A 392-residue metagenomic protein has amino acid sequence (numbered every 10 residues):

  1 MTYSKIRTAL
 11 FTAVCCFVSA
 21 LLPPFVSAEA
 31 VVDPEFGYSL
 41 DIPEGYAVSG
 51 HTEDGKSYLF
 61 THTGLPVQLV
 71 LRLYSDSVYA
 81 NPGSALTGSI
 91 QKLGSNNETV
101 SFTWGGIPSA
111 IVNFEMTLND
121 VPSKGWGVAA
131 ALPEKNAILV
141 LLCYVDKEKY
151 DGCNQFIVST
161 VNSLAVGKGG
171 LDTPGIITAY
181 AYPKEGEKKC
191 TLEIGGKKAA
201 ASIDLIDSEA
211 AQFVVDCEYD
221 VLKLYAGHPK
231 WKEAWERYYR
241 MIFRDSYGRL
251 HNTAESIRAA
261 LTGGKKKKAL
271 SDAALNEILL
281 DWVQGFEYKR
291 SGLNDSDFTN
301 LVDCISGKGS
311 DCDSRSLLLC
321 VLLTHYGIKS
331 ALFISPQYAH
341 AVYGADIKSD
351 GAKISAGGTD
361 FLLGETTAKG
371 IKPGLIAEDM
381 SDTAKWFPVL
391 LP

Functional and structural regions predicted by a protein language model:
T2-A13: Bacterial N-terminal signal peptides that target proteins for export
T12-L21: Bacterial N-terminal signal peptides
E29-D54: N-terminal "mature-domain start" segment
Y38, Y46-A47, L141-Y180: Surface-exposed amphipathic alpha-helical segments
S49-E148: Conserved polar/disulfide-associated segments of primarily extracytoplasmic proteins
L192-H251: Secretory-pathway-linked proteins and extracytosolic
W235-G307: Secondary-structure boundary elements
K266-A269, S314-P392: Hydrophobic/aromatic-rich core segments of domains that either
